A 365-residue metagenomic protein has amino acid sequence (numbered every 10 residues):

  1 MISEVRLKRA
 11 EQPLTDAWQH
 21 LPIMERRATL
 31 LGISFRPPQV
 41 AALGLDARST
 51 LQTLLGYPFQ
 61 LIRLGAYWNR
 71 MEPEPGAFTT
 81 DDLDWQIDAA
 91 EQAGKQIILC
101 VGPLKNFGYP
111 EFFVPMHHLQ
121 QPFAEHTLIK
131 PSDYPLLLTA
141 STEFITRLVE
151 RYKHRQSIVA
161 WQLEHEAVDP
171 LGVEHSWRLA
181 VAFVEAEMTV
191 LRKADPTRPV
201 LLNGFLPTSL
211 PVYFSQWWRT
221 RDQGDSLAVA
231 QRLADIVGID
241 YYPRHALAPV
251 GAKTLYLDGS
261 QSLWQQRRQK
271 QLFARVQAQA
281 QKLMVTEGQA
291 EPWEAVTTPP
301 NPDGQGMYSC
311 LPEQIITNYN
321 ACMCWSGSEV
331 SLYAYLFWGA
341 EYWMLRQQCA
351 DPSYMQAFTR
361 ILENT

Functional and structural regions predicted by a protein language model:
M1-L61, T189-R192, C349, I361: N-terminal carbohydrate-binding accessory modules
H20-P22, A47-G56, L61-Q120, V173-N203 (+1 more regions): Aromatic-lined substrate-binding rim segments of carbohydrate-active enzymes
S34-A41, Y67-D81, A124-A140, H165-L179 (+2 more regions): The substrate-binding groove and active-site-proximal loops of carbohydrate-active enzymes, especially glycoside
V40-G56, S141-R151, Y213-A230, L311-M323: Short, acidic/polar
G76-D81, K105-I129, W177-R178, S215-W217 (+2 more regions): Aromatic- and acidic-residue-enriched segments that line the glycan-binding/catalytic groove of carbohydrate-active
G102, K282-T365: Substrate-binding cleft of secreted/luminal carbohydrate-active enzymes
Y109, T127-L137, S141-S176, L332 (+1 more regions): Active-site groove signature of glycoside hydrolases
V181-A182, A186-T189, K193-T298: Glycoside hydrolase catalytic-domain groove-lining segments
